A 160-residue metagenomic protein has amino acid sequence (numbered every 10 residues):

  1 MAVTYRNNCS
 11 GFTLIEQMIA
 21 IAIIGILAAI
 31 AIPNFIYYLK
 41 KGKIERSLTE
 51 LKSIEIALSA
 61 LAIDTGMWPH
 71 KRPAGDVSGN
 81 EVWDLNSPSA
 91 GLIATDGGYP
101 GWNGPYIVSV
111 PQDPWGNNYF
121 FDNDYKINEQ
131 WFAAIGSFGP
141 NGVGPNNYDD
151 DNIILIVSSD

Functional and structural regions predicted by a protein language model:
M1-F12: N-terminal leader/signal peptides at the extreme start of proteins
F12-A22: N-terminal signal-anchor/signal peptide hydrophobic helix marking the start of the first transmembrane segment
I21, L48, E55: Conserved catalytic core of two-component sensor histidine kinases
I24-G42: C-terminal juxtamembrane segment of a hydrophobic transmembrane alpha-helix
K40-K52, M67-W68: Membrane-proximal amphipathic alpha-helices that sit immediately adjacent to an N-terminal transmembrane/signal-anchor
L58-Y106, E129: Short, glycine/small-hydrophobic-rich surface segments
S59, P114-D160: Short, surface-exposed interaction loops/tails
G97-P111, F138-N146: Active-site and glycan-interaction determinants of carbohydrate-active enzymes
